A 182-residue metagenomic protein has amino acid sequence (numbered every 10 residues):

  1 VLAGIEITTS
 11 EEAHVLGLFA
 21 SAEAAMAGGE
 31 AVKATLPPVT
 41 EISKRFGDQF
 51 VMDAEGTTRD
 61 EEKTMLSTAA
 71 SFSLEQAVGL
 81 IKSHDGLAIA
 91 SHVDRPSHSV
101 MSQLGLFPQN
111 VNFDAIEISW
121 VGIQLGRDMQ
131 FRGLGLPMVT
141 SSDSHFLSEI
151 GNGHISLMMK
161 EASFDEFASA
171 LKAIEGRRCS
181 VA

Functional and structural regions predicted by a protein language model:
L2-V32, Q49, M65-L66, G79 (+2 more regions): Charged catalytic cores and adjacent phosphate/nucleic-acid-binding surfaces used for phosphate/nucleic-acid chemistry
E30-L36, T40: Extracytoplasmic substrate-binding proteins
V39-R45, I89-D94: Short acidic/polar alpha-helix capping motifs at helix-coil junctions
I42-T57: A structural motif
G56-A69: Surface-exposed cleft-lining segments at the edges of enzyme active sites
S71-I81: Internal active-site segments that recognize and position negatively charged phosphoryl groups and nucleotide moieties
